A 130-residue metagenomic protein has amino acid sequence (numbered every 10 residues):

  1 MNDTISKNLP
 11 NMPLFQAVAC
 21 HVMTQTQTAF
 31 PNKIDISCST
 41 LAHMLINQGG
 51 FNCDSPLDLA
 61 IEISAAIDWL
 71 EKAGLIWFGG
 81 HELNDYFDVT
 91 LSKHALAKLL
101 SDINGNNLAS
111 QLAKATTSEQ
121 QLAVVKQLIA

Functional and structural regions predicted by a protein language model:
N2-D54, I61: Short amphipathic alpha-helical interface segments
P13, A17, D54, D58-I61 (+2 more regions): Alpha-helix boundary/N-cap detector
A17, H21, A65, Y86 (+1 more regions): Amphipathic alpha-helical interaction segments
T26-F30, L70, K98-D102: Generic structural signal for hydrophobic core residues of well-folded globular domains
C53-A73, Y86: Short amphipathic alpha-helical interaction segments
D85-E119: Short, amphipathic alpha-helical interaction segments positioned at domain boundaries
Q121, V125-I129: Long, low-complexity, polar/proline-rich intrinsically disordered regions that act as activation/effector segments
